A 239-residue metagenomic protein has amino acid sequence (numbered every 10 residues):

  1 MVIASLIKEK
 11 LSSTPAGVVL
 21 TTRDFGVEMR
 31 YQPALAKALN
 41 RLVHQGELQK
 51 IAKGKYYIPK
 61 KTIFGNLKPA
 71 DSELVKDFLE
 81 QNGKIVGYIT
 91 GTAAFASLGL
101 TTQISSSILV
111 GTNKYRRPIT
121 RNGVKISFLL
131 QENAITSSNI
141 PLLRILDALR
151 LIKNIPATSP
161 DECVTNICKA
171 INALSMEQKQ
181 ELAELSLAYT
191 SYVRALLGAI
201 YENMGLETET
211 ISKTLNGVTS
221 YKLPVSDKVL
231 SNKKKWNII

Functional and structural regions predicted by a protein language model:
V2-E80: Short beta-edge/loop segments at beta->alpha junctions of small alpha/beta modules that act as binding/recognition
T21-R23, S107, D161: Short coil/turn segments at secondary-structure boundaries
L35, T90-G91, P141: Amphipathic alpha-helical interface surfaces
R41-H44, A94-A96, L100, L151: Short, intrinsically disordered, mixed-charge
I51-G54, I85-T120: Short gly/ser-rich loop at a beta-strand->alpha-helix junction or flexible surface loop bordering the NTP-binding
G83-V86, N133-I140: Structural motif
I119-L130: A short, charged helix-loop
T136-I239: Hydrophobic alpha-helical interaction segments
